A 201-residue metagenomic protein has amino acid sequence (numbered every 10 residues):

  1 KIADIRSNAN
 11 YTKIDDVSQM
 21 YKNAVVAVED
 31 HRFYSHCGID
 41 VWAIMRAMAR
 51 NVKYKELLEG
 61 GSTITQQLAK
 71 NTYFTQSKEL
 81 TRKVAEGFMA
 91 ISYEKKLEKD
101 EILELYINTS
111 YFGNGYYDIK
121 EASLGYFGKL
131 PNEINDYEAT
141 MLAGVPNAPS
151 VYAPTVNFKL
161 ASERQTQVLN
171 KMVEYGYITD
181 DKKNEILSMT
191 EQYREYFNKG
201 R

Functional and structural regions predicted by a protein language model:
K1-R201: Juxtamembrane regions of bacterial inner-membrane/periplasmic proteins, predominantly the peptidoglycan biogenesis
